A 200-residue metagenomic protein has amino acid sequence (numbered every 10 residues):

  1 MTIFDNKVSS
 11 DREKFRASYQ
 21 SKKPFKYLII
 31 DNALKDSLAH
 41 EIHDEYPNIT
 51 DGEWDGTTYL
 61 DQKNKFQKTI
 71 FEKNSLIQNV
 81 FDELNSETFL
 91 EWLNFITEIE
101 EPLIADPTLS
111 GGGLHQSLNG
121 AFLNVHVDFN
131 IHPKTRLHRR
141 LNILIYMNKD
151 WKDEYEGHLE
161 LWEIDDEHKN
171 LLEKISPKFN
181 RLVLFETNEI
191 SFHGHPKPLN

Functional and structural regions predicted by a protein language model:
I3-K7, R16-T97: Non-heme Fe(II)/2-oxoglutarate
R12-E13: ER/Golgi luminal nucleotide-sugar-dependent glycosyltransferases, focusing on the catalytic module
I29, L103-D106, G113, L184-F185 (+1 more regions): A structural signal for short, well-ordered beta-strand segments and their strand-loop junctions that often border
N32, Q116, P177: Conserved strand-loop elements at the edges of beta-sheets that form or border functional pockets
D44-P47, E72, L84-R139: Non-heme Fe(II) oxygenase catalytic core, chiefly the N-lobe of the double-stranded beta-helix
T50-G52, E101, K149-Y155: Proline-centered turn/helix-capping motifs that create local helix->coil transitions or kinks
G120, D128-R139, N148-N200: Catalytic core of Fe(II)/2-oxoglutarate
N142-L144: Eukaryotic charged/polar low-complexity linker/IDR segments
